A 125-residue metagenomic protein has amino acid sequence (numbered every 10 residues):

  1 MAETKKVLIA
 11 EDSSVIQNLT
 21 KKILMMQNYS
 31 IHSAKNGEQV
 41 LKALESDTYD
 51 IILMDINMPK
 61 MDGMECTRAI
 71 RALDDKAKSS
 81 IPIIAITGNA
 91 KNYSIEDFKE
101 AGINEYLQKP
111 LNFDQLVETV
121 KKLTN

Functional and structural regions predicted by a protein language model:
E11: Conserved acidic carboxylate
N18-M26: Charged docking surfaces used in two-component/phosphorelay signaling
S33-K42, G63-C66: Helix N-cap/capping motif at the beta->alpha junctions
T48-L53: Active-site beta3 strand of CheY-like receiver
M58-M61: Receiver (REC) domain active-site loop signature in two-component systems and cognate sites in sensor histidine kinases
E65, A90-E105, E118: Alpha4 helix (beta4-alpha4-beta5 surface) of REC/receiver domains from two-component response regulators
I84-I86: Hydrophobic/aromatic residues positioned on beta-strands within the core alpha/beta folds
L111-V120: C-terminal output helix
